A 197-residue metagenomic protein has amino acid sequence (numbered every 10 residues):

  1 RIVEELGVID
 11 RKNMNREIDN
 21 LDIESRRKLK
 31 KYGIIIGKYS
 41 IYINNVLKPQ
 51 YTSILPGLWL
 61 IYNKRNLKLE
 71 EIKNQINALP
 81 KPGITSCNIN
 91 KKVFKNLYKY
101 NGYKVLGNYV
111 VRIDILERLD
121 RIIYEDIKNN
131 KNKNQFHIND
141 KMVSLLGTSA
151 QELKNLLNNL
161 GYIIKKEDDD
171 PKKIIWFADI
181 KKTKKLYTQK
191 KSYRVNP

Functional and structural regions predicted by a protein language model:
R1-N139, L145-A150, N155, L160-I175 (+1 more regions): Acidic, serine/threonine- and proline-rich low-complexity intrinsically disordered segments
I175-P197: Basic Arg/Gly/Lys-rich low-complexity intrinsically disordered segments
